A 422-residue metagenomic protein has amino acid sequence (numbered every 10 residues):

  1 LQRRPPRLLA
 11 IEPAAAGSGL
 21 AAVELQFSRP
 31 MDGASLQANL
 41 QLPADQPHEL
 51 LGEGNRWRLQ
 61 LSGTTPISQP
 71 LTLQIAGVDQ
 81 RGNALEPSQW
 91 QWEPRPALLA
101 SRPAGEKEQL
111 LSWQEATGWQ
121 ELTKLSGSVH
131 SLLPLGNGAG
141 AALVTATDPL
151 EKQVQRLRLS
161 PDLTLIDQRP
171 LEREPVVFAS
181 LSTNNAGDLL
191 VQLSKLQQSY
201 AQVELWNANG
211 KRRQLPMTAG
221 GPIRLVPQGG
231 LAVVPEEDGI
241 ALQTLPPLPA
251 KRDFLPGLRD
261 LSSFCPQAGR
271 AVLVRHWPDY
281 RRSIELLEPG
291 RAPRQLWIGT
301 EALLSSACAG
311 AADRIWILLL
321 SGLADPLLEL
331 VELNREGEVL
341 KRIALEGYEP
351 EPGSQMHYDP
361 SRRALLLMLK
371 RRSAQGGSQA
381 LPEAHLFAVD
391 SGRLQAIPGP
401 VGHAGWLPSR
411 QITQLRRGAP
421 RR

Functional and structural regions predicted by a protein language model:
L1-P96, T117, E121-S128, L132-P134 (+20 more regions): Acidic, low-complexity Ser/Thr/Gly/Pro-rich repeat segments typical of extracellular/periplasmic and surface-exposed
N55-W57, E108-Q109, W119, G140-A141 (+10 more regions): Hydrophobic residues embedded in beta-strands of well-ordered beta-sheets
P94-K107: An acidic-aromatic substrate-binding cleft motif
L99-R102, A141-T145, L189-Q192, A232-P235 (+4 more regions): Residue position within the beta-strands of beta-propeller blades
G105-Q114, P149-R158, Q197-W206, P235-P246 (+3 more regions): Structural motif
E115-G118, P161-L165, A208-G210, P247-P249 (+3 more regions): Short coil turn/linker residues within repeat-based beta-strand modules
S199, E204-W206, G210-V226: Asp-box/WD-like beta-propeller blade repeats and closely related beta-sheet repeat scaffolds
